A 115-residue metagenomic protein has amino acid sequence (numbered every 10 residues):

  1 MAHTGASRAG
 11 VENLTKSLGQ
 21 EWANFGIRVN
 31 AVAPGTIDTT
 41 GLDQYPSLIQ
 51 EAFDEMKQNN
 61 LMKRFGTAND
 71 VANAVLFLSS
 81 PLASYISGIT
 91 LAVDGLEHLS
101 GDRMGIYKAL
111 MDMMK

Functional and structural regions predicted by a protein language model:
A2: Cytosolic ligand/metal-binding cores
S7, T15: Active-site helix of classical SDR
Q20-N24, S84: Alpha-helical segment proximal to the catalytic Tyr-Lys
F25, N30, I89: Rossmann-like NAD(H)/NADP(H) cofactor-binding core
A31, E51-L82, I86, V93-G95: C-terminal helical subdomain
A33-Q44: Short, flexible catalytic-loop segment of classical short-chain dehydrogenase/reductase
P46-N60, A109-K115: A short C-terminal helix-loop "cap" of Rossmann-like NAD(P)-dependent dehydrogenase/epimerase domains
L76, S87-K115: Short C-terminal tail/terminal secondary-structure segment of NAD(P)H-dependent dehydrogenase/reductase domains
